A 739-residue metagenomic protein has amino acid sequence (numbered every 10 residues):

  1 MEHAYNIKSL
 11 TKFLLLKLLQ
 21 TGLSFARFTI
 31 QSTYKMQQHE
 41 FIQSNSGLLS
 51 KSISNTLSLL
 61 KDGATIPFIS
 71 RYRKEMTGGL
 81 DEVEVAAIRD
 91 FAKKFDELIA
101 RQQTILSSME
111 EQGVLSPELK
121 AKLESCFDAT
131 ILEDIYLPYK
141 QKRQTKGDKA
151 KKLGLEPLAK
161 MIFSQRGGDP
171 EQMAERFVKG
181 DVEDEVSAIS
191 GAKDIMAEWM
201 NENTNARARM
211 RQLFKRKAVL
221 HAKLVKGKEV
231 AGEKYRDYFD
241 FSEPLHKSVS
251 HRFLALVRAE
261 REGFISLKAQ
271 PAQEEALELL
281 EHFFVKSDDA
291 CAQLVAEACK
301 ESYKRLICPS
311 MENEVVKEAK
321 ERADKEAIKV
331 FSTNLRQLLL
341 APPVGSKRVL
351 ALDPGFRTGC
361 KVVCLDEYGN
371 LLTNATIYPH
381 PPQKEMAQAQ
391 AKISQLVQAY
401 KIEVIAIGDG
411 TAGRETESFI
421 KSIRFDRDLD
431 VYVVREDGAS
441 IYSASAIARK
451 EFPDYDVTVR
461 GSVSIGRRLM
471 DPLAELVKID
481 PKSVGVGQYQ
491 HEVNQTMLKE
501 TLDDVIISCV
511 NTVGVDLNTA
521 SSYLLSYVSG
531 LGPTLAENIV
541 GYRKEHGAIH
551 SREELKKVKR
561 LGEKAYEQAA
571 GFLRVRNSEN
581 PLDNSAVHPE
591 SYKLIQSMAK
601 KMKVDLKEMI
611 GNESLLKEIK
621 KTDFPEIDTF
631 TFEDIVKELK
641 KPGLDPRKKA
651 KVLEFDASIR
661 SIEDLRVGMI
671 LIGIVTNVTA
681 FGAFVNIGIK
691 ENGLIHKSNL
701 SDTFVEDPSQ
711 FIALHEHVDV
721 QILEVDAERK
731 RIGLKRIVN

Functional and structural regions predicted by a protein language model:
S24, V575-E579, D583-N739: Single-stranded RNA-binding regions, centering on S1/OB-family and related RNA-binding modules
S58-K61, P138, A150-K152, A255-A259 (+15 more regions): Replace "in large, NTP-powered and nucleic-acid-processing enzymes" with "in large, NTP-powered factors and other
Y72-K74, P354, E367-Y368, T376-I377 (+8 more regions): Short, ordered loop/turn segments at secondary-structure junctions
D81-A87, K94, L98-A351, G355-S443 (+2 more regions): Duplex nucleic acid-engaging cores and interfaces of nucleic-acid transaction enzymes
A100, S108, T458-V459, V463-A548 (+5 more regions): Long, highly charged, low-complexity intrinsically disordered interaction regions that mediate electrostatic DNA/RNA
Q212-A218, L352-F356, G410-E415, V434-I441 (+4 more regions): A glycine-rich phosphate-binding loop feature that marks nucleotide/adenosyl-phosphate handling sites
V316, K320-R322, A327-S332, S483-G514 (+1 more regions): Long, charged amphipathic helices and adjacent flexible linkers at domain junctions
